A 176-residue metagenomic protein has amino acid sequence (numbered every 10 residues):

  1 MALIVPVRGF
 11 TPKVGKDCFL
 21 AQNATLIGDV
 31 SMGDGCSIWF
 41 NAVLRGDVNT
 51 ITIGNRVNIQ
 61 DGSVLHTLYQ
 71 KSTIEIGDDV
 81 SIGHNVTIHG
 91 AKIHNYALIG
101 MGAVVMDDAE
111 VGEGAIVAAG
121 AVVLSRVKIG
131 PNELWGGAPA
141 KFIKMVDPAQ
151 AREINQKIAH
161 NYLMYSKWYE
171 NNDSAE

Functional and structural regions predicted by a protein language model:
M1-G35, V43, N171-E176: Extended, small-residue-rich solenoid/repeat segments and analogous flexible loops that form exposed scaffolds
M1-T11, D47, I53-N55, D61-V64 (+3 more regions): Glycine-rich hexapeptide-repeat left-handed beta-helix
W39: Small cofactor-carrier domains centered on a conserved lysine used for covalent cofactor attachment
S81: Short proline/glycine- and basic residue-enriched helix-capping loop/turn segments at helix->loop/beta transitions
